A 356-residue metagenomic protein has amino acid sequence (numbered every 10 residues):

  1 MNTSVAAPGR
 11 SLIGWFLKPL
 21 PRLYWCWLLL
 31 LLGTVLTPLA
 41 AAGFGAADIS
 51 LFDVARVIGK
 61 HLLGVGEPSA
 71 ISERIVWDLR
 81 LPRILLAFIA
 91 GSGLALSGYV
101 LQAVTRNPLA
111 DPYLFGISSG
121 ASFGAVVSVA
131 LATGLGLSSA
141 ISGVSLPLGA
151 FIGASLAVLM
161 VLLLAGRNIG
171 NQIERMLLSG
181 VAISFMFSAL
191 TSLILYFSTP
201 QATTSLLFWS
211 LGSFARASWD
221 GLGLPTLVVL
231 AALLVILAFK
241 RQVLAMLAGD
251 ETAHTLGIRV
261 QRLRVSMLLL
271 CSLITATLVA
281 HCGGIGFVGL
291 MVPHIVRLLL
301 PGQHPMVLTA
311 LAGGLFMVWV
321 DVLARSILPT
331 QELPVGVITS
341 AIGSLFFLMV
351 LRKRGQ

Functional and structural regions predicted by a protein language model:
N2-Q356: Alpha-helical transmembrane segments in inner-membrane proteins
